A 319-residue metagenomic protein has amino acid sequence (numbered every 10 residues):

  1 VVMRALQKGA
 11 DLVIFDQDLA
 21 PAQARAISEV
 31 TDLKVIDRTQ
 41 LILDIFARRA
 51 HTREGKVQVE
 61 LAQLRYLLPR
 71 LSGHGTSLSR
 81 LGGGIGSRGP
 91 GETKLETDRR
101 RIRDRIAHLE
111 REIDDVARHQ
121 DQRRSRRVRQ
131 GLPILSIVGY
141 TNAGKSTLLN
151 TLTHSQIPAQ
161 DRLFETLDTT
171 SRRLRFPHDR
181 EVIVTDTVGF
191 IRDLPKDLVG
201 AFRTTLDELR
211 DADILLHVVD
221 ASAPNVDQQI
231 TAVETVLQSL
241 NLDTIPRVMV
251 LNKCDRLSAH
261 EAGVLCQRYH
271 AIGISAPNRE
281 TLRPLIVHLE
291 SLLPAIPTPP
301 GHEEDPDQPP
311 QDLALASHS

Functional and structural regions predicted by a protein language model:
V1-I134: Conserved P-loop NTPase architecture
V2-A5, Q17-L33, D179-R180, F202-G273: Conserved C-terminal guanine-recognition region of P-loop GTPase G domains, centered on the G4
I14, T185, L251: Short beta-strand-to-coil loop within P-loop NTPase ATPase cores
D32-G83, P90, D243-V248, D255-D305: Canonical P-loop GTPase G-domain recognition
S77-I214: Conserved G1/Walker A P-loop phosphate-binding module
A159-D161, F176, E181-T185, R192-K196 (+5 more regions): Extended hydrophobic-aromatic, low-complexity segments
T169, A232-T235, V287: Generic recognition of well-ordered alpha-helical segments within structured catalytic/regulatory domains
H302-S319: A short, charged, Gly/Pro-tolerant segment at domain boundaries
